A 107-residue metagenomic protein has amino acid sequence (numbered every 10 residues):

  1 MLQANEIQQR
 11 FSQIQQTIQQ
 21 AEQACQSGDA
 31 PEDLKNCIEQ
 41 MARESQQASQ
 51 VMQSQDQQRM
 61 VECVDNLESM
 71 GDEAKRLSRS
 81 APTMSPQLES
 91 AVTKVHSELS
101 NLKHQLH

Functional and structural regions predicted by a protein language model:
M1-K35: Short terminal alpha-helical segments
M1-L2, I7, D29, S54 (+2 more regions): Extended non-catalytic scaffolding segments
A4, F11, P31, Q57-M60 (+2 more regions): Amphipathic alpha-helical coiled-coil segments with heptad-repeat character
N5, S12-Q15, Q19, E39-Q46 (+3 more regions): Generic structural signal for well-ordered, non-transmembrane alpha-helical segments in soluble/cytosolic regions
Q23-S69: Amphipathic alpha-helical interaction modules
K75-H107: Amphipathic alpha-helical binding modules
